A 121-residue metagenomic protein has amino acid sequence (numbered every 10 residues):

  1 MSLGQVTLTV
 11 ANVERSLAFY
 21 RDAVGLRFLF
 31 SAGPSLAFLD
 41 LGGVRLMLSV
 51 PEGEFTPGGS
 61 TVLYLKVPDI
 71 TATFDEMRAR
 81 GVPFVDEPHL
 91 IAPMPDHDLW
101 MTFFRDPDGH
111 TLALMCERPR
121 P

Functional and structural regions predicted by a protein language model:
M1-E14, T61-L63, M115-P121: N-terminal beta-strand motif that seeds the catalytic metal site of vicinal oxygen chelate
M1-S2, F55-S60, P95-D96: Short glycine-enriched loop/turn motifs at secondary-structure junctions
T7-L46: Core segments of cupin and vicinal oxygen chelate
V13, L63-T111, P119: Vicinal oxygen chelate
F28, A37-F38, G53-F55, P93-M94: Short secondary-structure boundary/capping segments
F30-A32, V50-P51, C116-R120: Acetyl-CoA-dependent GNAT
G43-L46, G53-F55, I70-A72: Short, charged/polar surface micro-motifs in flexible loops or helix N-caps
